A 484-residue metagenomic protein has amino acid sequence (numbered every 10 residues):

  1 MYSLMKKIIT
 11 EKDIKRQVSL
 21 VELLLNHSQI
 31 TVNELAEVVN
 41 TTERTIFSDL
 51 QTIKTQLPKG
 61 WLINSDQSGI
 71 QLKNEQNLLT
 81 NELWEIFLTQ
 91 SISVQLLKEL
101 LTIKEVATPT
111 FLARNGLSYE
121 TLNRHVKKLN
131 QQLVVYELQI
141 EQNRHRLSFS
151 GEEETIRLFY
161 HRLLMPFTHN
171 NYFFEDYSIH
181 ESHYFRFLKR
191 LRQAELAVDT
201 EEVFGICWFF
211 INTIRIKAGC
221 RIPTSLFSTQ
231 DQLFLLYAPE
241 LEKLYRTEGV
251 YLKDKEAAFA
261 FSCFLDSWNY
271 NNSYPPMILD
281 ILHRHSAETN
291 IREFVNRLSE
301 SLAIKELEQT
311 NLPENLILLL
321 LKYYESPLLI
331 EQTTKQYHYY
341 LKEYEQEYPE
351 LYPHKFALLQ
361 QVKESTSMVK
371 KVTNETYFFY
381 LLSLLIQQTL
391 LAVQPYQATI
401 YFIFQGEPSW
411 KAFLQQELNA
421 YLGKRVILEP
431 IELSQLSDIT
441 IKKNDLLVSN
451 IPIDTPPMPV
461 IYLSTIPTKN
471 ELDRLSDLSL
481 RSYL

Functional and structural regions predicted by a protein language model:
Y2-L484: A cross-family "folded-core" feature that marks the main globular domain of proteins
